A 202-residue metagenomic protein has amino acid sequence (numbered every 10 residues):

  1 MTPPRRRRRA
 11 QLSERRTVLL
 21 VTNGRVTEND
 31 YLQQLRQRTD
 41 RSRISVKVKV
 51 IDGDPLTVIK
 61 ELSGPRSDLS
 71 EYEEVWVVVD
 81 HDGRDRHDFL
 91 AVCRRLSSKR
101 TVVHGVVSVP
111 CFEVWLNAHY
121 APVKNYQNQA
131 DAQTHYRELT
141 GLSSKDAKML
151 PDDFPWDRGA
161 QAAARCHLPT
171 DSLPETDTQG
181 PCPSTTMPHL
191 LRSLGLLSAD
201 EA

Functional and structural regions predicted by a protein language model:
P3-V18, N29, Q33-K49, S63-W76 (+1 more regions): C-terminal accessory helical subdomains adjacent to catalytic cores in phosphodiester- and nucleotide-handling enzymes
L20-N23: Short hydrophobic beta-strand that contains or immediately precedes a catalytic carboxylate
P55-E61: Structural motif
